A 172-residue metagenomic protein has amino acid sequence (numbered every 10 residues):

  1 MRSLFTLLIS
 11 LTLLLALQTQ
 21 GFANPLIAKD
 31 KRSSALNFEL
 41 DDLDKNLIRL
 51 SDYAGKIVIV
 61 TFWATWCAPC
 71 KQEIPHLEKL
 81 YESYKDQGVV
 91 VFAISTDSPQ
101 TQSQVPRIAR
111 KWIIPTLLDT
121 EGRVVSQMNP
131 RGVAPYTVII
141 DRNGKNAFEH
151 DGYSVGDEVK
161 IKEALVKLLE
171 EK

Functional and structural regions predicted by a protein language model:
M1-L4: Positively charged n-region of N-terminal signal peptides that target proteins for export
L7-A16: Bacterial N-terminal signal peptides
F22-L50: N-terminal "domain-start" segment that seeds a small globular fold
A54, F62-K79: Conserved redox-active cysteine motifs that mediate thiol-disulfide chemistry, especially di-cysteine Cys-X(1-2)-Cys
A54-K56, D86, I114: Active-site acidic short loop of glycosyltransferases
I59-V60, V91, T137: Hydrophobic beta-strand anchors of alpha/beta hydrolase catalytic cores
K71-R110, T120-Q127, E163: Structural microenvironment flanking redox-active thiols in thiol-disulfide oxidoreductases
P106-I113, D119-A164: Thiol/disulfide oxidoreductase modules built on the thioredoxin-like
